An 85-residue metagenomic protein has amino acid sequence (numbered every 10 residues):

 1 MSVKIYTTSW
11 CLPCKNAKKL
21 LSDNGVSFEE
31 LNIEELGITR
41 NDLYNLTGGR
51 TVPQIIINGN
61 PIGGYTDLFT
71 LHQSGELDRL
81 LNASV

Functional and structural regions predicted by a protein language model:
M1-S27: Local sequence-structure signature of Cys/Sec-based thiol-disulfide redox active-site neighborhoods
S2, G48, L81-V85: C-terminal alpha-helical interaction module
L12, I38, G63: Short alpha-helical
K19, I38-N45: Short polar/charged helix/loop
S27-R40: Thiol-based oxidoreductase modules, predominantly thioredoxin-like and allied folds used for disulfide exchange
N45-T51: Thiol/disulfide oxidoreductase modules built on the thioredoxin-like
I57-A83: Non-catalytic, surface beta->alpha helical segment in thiol-disulfide oxidoreductase systems
